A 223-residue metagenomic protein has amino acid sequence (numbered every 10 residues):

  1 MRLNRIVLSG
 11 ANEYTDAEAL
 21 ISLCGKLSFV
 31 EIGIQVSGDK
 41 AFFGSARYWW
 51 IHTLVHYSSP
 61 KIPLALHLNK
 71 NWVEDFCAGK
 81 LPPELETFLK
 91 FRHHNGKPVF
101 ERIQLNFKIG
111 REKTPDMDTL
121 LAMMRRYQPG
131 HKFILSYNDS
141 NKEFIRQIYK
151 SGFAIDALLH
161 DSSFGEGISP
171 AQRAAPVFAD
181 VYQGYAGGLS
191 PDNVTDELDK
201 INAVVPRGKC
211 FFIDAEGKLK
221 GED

Functional and structural regions predicted by a protein language model:
M1-Q104, K108-D116, Q128-L135, N141-I155 (+3 more regions): Conserved N-terminal beta1-alpha1 strand-loop-helix module at the mouth
D139-S140, L189: Short beta->alpha linker loops
L158-S163, A215: Non-cysteine beta-strand/loop elements that form the S-adenosyl-L-methionine
Y182-S190, F212-G217: Glycine-rich anion-binding loop/nest that anchors nucleotide
